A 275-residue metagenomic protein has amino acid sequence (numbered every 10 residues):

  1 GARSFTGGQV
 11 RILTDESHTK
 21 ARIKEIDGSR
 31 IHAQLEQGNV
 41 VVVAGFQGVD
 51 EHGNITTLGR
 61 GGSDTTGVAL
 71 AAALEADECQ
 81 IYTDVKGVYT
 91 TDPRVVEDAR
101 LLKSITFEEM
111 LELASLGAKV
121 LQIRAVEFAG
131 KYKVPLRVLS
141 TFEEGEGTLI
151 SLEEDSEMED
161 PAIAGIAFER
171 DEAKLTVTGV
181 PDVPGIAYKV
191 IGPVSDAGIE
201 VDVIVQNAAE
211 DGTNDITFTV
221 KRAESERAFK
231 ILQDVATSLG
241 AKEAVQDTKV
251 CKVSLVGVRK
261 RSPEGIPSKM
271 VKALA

Functional and structural regions predicted by a protein language model:
G1-V126, N207, T219-K221: Nucleotide/pyrophosphate-binding catalytic subdomain
E78-Y82, L136-V138, D202: Short hydrophobic alpha-helical runs that function as membrane-insertion/retention elements
A129: Acidic-aromatic/histidine active-site loop/patch
L139-T141, G145: Internal glycine-rich alpha/beta core junctions
G147-A275: A conserved regulatory-domain signal marking ACT and ACT-like small-molecule sensing domains and adjacent regulatory
